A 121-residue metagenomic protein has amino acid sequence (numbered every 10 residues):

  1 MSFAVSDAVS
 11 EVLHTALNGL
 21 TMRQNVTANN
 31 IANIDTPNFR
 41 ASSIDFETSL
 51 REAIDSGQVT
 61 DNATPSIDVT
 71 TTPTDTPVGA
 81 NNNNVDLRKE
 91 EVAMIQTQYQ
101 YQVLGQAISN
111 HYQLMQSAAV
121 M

Functional and structural regions predicted by a protein language model:
M1-M121: Amphipathic alpha-helical polymerization modules
